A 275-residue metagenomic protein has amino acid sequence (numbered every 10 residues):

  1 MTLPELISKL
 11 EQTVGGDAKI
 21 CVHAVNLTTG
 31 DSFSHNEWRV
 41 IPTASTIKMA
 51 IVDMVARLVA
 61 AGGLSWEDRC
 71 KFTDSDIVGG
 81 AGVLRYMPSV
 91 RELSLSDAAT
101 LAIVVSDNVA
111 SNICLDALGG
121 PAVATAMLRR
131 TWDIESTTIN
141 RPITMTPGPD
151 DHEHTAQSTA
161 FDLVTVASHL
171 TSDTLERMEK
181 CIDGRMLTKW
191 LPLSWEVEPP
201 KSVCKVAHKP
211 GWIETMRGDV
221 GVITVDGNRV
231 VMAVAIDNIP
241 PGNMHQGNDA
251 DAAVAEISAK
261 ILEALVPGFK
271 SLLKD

Functional and structural regions predicted by a protein language model:
T2-V14, S32, A117, L170-W195 (+2 more regions): Structured C-terminal helix/loop/strand segments within mature extracytoplasmic catalytic/sensor domains
G16-V40: Short, conserved catalytic-motif segment at the N-terminal edge
D17-K19, I113-S172: Mid-domain, small-residue-enriched loop/turn segments at the edges of structured enzyme/sensor domains
V25-L27, I103-S106, P142, V234-D237: Active-site-proximal beta-strand/loop segments in catalytic clefts of secreted hydrolases
G30, P42-C70, M232: Active-site SXXK
S34-P42, L84, P88, L95 (+3 more regions): A short glycine/serine-rich beta->alpha loop
E67-A81: Acidic helix-start/capping segments at beta-turn-to-alpha-helix junctions
I77-I113, P121: Conserved catalytic neighborhood of penicillin-recognizing serine enzymes
